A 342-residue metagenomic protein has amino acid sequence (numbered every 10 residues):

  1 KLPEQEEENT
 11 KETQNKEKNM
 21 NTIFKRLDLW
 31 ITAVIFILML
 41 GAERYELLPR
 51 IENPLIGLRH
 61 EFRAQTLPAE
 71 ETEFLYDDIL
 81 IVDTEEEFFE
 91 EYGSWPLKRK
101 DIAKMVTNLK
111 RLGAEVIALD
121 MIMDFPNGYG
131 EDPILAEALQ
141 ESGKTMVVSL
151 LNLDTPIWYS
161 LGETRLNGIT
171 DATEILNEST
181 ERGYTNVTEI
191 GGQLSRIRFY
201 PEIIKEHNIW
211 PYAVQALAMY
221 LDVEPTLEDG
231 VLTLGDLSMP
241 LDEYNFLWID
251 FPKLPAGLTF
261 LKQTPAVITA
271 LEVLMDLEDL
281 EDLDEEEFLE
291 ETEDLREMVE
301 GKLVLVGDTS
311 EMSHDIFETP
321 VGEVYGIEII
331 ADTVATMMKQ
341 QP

Functional and structural regions predicted by a protein language model:
P3-N19: Short, Lys/Arg-enriched N-terminal segments with co-localized hydrophobic residues within the first ~10-30 amino acids
K16-D242, V299-P342: Non-transmembrane functional regions of envelope-associated proteins
E228-L289, D294: Substrate-access "cap/lid" subdomains that shape and gate the entrance to catalytic or ligand-binding pockets
